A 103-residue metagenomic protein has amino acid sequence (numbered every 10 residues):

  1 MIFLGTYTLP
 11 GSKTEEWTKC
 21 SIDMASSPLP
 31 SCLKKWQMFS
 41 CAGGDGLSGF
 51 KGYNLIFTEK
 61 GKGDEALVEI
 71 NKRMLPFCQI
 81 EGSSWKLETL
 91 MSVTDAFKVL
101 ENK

Functional and structural regions predicted by a protein language model:
M1-E69, E88-K103: Short S/T/G/P-rich N-terminal loop/turn motif that feeds into the first structured element of a domain
N71-M74: Conserved RNA-binding domains used in RNP assembly and mRNA/RNA metabolism
P76-M91: Conserved short beta-strand edge segments in small beta-sheet-based binding/regulatory domains
